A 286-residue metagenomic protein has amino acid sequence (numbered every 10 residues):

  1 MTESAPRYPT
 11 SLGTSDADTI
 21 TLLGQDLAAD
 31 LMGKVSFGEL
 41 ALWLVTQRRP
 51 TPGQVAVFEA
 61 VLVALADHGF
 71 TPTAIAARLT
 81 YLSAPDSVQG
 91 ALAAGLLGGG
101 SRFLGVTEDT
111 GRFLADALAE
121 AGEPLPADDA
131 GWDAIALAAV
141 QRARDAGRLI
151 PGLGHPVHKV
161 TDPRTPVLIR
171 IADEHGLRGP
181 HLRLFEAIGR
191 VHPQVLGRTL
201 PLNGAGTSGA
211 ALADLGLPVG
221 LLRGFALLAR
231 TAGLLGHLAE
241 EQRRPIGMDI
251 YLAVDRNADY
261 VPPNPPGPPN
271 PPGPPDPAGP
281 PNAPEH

Functional and structural regions predicted by a protein language model:
M1-H286: Non-transmembrane, aqueous-exposed alpha-helical and coiled segments at domain scale
